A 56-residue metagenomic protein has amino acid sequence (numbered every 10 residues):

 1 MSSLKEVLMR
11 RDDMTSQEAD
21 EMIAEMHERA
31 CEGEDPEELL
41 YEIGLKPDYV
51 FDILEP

Functional and structural regions predicted by a protein language model:
M1-E21, E25: N-terminal acidic leader/helix
R29, G33-P56: Long, compositionally biased
